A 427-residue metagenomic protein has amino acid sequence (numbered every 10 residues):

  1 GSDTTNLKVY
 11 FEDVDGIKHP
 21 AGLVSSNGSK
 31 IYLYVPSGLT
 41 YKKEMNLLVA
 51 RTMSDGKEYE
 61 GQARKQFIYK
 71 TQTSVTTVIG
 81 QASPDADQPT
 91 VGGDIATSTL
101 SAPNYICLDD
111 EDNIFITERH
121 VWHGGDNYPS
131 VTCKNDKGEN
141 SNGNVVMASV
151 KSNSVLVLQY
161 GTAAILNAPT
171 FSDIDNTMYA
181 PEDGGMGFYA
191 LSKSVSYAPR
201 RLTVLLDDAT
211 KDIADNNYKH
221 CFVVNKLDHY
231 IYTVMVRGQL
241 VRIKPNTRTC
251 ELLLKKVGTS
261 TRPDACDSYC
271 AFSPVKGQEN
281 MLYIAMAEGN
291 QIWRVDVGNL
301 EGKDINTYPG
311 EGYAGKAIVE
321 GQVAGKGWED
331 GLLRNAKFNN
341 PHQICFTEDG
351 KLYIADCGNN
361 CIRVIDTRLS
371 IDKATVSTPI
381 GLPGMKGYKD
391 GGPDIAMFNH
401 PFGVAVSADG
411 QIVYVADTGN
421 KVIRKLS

Functional and structural regions predicted by a protein language model:
S2-T77: Ser/Thr/Pro-rich low-complexity tracts
V14, T52, A148-V150, L191-S194 (+4 more regions): Inter-blade boundary loops/turns of WD-repeat beta-propellers
K70-A102, V121, N127-G143, K151-I165 (+4 more regions): Gly/Pro-rich loop segments of beta-rich domains
L108-E111, F171-D175, V224-D228, S273-E279 (+2 more regions): Residue-level detector of Asp-centered blade-edge/turn motifs that repeat once per structural unit in beta-propeller
N113-I116, T177-A180, Y230-T233, M281-I284 (+2 more regions): Conserved beta-propeller blade signature
R119-V121, E182-G184, M235-V236, M286-E288 (+3 more regions): Short loop/turn segments immediately following the C-termini of beta-strands
S130, G143-M147, G185-A190, G238-V241 (+3 more regions): A short loop-to-beta-strand structural motif that recurs across blades of beta-propeller domains
H400-S427: Blade-level signature of beta-propeller repeat domains, shared across WD40, Kelch, NHL, RCC1 and BNR/Asp-box propellers
